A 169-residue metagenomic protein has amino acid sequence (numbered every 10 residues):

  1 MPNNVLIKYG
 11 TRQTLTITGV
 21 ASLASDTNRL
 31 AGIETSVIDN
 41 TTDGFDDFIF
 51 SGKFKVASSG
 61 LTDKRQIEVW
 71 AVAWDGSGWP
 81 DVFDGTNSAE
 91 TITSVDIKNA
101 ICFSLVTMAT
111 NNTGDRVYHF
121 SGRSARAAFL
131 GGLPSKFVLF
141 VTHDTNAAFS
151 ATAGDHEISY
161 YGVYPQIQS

Functional and structural regions predicted by a protein language model:
M1-A21, G132-K136, T142-S169: C-terminal interaction-tip segments
P2, L61, D75-G78, T86-S94 (+2 more regions): Exposed regions on extracellular, virion, or secretory-pathway luminal proteins
P2-V56, G60, I167-Q168: Solvent-exposed, flexible loop/coil segments flanking beta-strands in beta-rich domains
V5, N28-L30, T41-T42, I49 (+5 more regions): Intrinsic disorder/low-complexity detector
N40, S124-A125, V141-D144: Asparagine-centered strand-capping/turn motif at beta-strand->loop junctions
D46-K55, R65-W74, F129-H156: Internal, hydrophobic beta-strand segments that form the core of beta-sheet-rich folds
R65-T91, E157-V163: Extended low-complexity, serine/threonine- and proline-enriched intrinsically disordered segments
I92-L130: Extended, solvent-exposed segments with strong compositional bias
